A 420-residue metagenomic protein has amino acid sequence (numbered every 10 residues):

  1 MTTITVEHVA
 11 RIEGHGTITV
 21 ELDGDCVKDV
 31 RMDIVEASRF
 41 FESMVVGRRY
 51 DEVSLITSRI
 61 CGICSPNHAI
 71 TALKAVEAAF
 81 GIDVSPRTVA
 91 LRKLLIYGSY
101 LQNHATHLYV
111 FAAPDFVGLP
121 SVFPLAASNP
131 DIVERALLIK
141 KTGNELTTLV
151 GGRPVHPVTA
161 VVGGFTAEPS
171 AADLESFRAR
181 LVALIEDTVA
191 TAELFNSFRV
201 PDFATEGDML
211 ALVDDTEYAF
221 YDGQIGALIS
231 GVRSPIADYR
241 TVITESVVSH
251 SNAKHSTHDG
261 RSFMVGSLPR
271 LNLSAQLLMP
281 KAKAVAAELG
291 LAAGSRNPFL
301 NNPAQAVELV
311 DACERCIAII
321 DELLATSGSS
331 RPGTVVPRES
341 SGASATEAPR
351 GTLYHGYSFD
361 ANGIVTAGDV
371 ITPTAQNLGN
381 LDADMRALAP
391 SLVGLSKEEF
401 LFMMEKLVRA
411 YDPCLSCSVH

Functional and structural regions predicted by a protein language model:
M1-T352, N362, T372-H420: Active-site bordering "gate/hinge" segments that shape substrate access to catalytic or cofactor-binding pockets
R350, H355-Y357, A367: A translation/RNA-centric and nucleic-acid-associated enzymatic feature enriched in Class II aminoacyl-tRNA synthetases
